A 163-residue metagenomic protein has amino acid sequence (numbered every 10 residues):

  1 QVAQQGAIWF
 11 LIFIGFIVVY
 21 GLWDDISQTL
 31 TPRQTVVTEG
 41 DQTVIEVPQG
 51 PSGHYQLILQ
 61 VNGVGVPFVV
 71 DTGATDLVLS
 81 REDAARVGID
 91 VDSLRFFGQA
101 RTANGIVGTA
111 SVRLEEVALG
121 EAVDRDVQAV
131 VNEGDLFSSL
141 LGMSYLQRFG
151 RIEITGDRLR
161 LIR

Functional and structural regions predicted by a protein language model:
Q1-R163: Pepsin/retropepsin-fold aspartyl endopeptidases
